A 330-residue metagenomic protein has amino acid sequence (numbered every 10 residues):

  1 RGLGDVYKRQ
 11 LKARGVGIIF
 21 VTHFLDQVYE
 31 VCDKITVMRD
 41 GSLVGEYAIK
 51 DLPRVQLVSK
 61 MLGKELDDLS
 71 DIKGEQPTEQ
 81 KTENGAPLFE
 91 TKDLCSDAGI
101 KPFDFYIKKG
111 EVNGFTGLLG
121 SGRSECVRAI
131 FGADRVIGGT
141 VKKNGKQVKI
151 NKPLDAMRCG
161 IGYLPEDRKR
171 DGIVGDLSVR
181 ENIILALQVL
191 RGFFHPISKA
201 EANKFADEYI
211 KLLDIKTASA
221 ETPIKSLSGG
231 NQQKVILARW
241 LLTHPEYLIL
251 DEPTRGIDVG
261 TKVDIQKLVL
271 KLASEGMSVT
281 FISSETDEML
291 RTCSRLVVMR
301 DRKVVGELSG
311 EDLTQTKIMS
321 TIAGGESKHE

Functional and structural regions predicted by a protein language model:
R1-Y7: Short, small-residue-biased leader/transition segments that mark boundaries at the very start of proteins
A13, V37, S42-K109, S327-H329: Flexible nucleotide-interacting loop at or near the entrance of a catalytic core
I18-V21, V28, V279-I282: Conserved D-loop beta-strand region of ABC ATPase nucleotide-binding domains
F24-E30, D171, E285-R291: Conserved H-loop
K34, E46, R295, E307: Short, glycine/charged-rich "phosphate-handling" switch motifs in NTP-dependent and phosphotransfer domains
D40, I137-T140, D301: Conserved coupling/switch loops of ABC nucleotide-binding domains, chiefly the family-specific signature
N84-L213, S219-K225: Flexible loop/N-cap segments at domain edges
G175-V304: Helical hairpin unit composed of two closely spaced alpha helices linked by a short loop
